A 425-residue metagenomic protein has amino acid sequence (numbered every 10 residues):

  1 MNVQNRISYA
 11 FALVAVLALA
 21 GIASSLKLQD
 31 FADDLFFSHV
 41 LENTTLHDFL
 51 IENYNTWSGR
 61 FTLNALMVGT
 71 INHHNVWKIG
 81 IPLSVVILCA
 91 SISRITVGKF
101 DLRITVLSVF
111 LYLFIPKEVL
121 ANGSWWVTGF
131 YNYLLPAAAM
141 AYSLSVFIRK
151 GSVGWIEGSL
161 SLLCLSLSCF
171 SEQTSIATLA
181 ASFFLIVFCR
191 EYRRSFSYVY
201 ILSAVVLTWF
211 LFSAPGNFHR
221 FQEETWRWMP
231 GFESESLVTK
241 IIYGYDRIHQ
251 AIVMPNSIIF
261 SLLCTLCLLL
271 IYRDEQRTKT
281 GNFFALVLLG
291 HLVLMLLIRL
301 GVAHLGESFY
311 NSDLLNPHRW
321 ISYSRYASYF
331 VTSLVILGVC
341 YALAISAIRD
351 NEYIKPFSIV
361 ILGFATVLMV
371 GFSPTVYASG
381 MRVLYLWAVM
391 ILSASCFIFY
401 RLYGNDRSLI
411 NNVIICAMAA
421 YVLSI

Functional and structural regions predicted by a protein language model:
M1-A20: Start-transfer (signal-anchor) and selected internal transmembrane alpha helices of multi-pass inner/ER membrane
A23-V76, Q173-I176, R190-A344, A365-R382 (+1 more regions): Transmembrane catalytic cores of multi-pass membrane glycosyltransferases and polysaccharide-assembly enzymes
P82-T105, Y142: Transmembrane-helix motifs of polytopic, lipid-linked glycan transferases
A90-S91, Y142-R149, A181-C189, T265-I271 (+2 more regions): Transmembrane alpha-helices and membrane-interface helical segments of multi-pass integral membrane enzymes
V109-F147, S322-C340, L368-S395: Membrane-interface micro-motifs in multi-pass membrane enzymes
R149-S166, R194-L202, R407-V413: Short hydrophobic alpha-helices at membrane interfaces in multi-pass membrane enzymes
I156-F183, V206: Membrane-interface alpha helices of multi-pass inner-membrane proteins
E157-G158, A285-L289, I336-L337, Y341-V360 (+2 more regions): Signature aromatic-anchored transmembrane alpha helix within multi-pass, membrane-resident enzymes that catalyze glycan
